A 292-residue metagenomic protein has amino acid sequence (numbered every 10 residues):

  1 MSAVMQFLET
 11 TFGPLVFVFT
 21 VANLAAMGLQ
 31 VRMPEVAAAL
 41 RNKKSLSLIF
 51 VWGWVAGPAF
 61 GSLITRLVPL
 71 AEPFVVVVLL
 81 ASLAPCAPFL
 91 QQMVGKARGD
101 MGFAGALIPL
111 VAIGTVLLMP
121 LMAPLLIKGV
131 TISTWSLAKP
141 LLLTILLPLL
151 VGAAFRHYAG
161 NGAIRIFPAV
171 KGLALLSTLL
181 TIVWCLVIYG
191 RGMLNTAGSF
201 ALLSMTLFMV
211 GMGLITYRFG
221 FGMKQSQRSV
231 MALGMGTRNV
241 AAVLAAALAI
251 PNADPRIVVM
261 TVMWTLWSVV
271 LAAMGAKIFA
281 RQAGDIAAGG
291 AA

Functional and structural regions predicted by a protein language model:
M1-A292: Alpha-helical transmembrane segments of multi-pass small-molecule/ion transporters
